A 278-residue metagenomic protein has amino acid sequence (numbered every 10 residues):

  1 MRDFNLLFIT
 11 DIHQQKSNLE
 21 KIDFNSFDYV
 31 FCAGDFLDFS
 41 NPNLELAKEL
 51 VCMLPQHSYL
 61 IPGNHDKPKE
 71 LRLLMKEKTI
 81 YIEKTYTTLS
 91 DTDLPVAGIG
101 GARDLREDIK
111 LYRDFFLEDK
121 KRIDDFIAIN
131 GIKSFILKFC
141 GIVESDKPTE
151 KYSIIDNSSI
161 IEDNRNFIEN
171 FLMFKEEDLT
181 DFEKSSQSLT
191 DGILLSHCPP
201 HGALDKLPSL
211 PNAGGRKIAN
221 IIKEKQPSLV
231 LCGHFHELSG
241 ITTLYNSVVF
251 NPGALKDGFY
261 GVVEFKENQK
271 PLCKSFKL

Functional and structural regions predicted by a protein language model:
M1-M53, P68-K69, S188: N-terminal active-site segment of His-dependent metallophosphoesterases
R2-D3, N18, L89-T92, R216-K225 (+1 more regions): Binuclear metal-dependent phosphoesterase catalytic core
F8-T10, V30-D35, S58-N64, Y81-K84 (+4 more regions): Active-site neighborhood of phospho(di)ester-bond hydrolases with catalytic His/Asp-centered motifs
H13-L19, L37-P42, N64-R72, T88-L89 (+4 more regions): Active-site environment of divalent metal-dependent phosphoester hydrolases
S17-L19, N43, A47-C52, I123-F126 (+8 more regions): Catalytic phosphate/metal-binding cores of nucleic-acid and nucleotide-processing enzymes, i.e., regions that mediate
L37, L44-A47, Q187-Q226: Active-site-proximal segments of metal-dependent phosphoesterases and phosphodiesterases across multiple
L60-L117: A basic- and aromatic-enriched beta-loop-alpha substructure that forms the phosphate/nucleotide- and DNA/RNA-contacting
P95-L204, P208: Active-site-proximal loop/helix segment associated with metal-binding centers of metalloenzymes
